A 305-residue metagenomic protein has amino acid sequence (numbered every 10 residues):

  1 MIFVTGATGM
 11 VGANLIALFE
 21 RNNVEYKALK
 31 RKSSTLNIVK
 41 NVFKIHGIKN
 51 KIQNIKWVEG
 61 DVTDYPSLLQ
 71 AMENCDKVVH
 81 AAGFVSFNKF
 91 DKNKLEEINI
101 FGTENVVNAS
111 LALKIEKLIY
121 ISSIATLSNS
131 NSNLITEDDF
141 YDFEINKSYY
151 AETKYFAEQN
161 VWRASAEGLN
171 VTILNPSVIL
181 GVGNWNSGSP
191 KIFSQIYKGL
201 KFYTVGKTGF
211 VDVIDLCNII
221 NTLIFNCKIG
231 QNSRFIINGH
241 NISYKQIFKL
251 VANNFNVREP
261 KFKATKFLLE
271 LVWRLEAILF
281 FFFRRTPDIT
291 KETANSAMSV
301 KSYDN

Functional and structural regions predicted by a protein language model:
I2-N22: N-terminal Rossmann NAD(P)H-binding glycine-rich loop of SDR-like oxidoreductase domains
K49-F101: NAD(P)H-binding glycine-rich loop region in Rossmannoid oxidoreductase-like domains and their noncatalytic homologs
F87, I124-L134, I179-W185: Conserved catalytic-site region of short-chain dehydrogenase/reductase
I98-Y150: Conserved Rossmann-fold NAD(P)-dependent oxidoreductase catalytic core, especially the SDR/UDP-sugar
K147-T172: Active-site Tyr-X1-5-Lys
F156, S187-G188, T204-F225, N232-S233: Substrate-positioning beta->alpha
N170-I173, S177-F210: NAD(P)-dependent short-chain dehydrogenase/reductase
T222-P287: Mid/C-terminal beta-alpha module of Rossmann-like enzyme folds, strongest in SDR-family dehydrogenases/epimerases
